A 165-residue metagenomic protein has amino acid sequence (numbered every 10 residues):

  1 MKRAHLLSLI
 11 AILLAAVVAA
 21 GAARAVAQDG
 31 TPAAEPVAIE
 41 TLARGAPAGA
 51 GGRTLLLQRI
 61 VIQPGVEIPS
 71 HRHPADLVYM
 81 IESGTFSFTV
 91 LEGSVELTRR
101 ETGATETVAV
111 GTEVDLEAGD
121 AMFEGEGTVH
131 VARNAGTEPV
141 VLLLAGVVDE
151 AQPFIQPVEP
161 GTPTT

Functional and structural regions predicted by a protein language model:
M1-R3: N-terminal secretory signal peptides that target proteins for export/translocation
S8-A20: Bacterial N-terminal signal peptides
A20-A27: Boundary at the C-terminal end of the N-terminal hydrophobic targeting segment
A27-T41, G45-A48, R53, R100 (+1 more regions): Double-stranded beta-helix
G51, E67-I81: A short beta-loop-beta micro-motif enriched in histidine and acidic residues
I60-P64, E92-T128: Short acidic-glycine-tyrosine-enriched beta hairpin
I68, T85-F88, V95: Short beta-strand segments in beta-sandwich/barrel cores
S70, F88-T89, E113, E124 (+1 more regions): Short beta-strand His + acidic residue motifs that chelate non-heme Fe in jelly-roll/DSBH and cupin folds
